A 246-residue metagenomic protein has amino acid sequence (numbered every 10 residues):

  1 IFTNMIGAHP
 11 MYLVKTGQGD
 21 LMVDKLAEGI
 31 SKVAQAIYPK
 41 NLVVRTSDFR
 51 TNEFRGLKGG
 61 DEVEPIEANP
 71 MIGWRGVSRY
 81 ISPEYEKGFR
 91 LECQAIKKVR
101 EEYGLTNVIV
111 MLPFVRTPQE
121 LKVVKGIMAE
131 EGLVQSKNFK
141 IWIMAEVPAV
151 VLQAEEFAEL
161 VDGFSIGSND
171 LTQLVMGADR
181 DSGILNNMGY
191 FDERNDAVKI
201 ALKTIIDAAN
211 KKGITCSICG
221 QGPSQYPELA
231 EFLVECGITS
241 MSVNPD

Functional and structural regions predicted by a protein language model:
I1-D246: Conserved alpha/beta-domain cores
